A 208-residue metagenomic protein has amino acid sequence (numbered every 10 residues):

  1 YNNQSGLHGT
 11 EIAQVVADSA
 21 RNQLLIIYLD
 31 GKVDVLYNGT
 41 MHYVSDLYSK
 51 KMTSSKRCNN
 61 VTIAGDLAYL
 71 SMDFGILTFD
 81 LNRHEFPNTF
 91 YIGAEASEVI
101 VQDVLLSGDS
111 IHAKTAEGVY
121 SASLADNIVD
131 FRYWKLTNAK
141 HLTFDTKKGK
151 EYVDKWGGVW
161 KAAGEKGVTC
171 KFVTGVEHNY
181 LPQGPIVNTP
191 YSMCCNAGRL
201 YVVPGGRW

Functional and structural regions predicted by a protein language model:
Y1-W208: Carboxylate-rich, polar loop motifs that coordinate divalent cations or form catalytic acidic clusters
